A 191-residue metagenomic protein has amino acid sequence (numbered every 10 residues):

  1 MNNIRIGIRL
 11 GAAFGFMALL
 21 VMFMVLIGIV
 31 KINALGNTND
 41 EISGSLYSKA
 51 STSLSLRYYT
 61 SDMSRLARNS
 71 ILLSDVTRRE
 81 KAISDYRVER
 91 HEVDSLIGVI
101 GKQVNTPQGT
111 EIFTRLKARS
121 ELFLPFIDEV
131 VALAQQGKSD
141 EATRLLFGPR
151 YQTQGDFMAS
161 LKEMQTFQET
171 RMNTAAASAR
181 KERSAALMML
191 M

Functional and structural regions predicted by a protein language model:
I4-G7, L46, A50, E182-L190: Loop-to-transmembrane-helix entry motif
I4-N33, L190-M191: Extreme N-terminal signal-anchor transmembrane helix of membrane signaling/transducer proteins, especially in bacteria
F14-F16, R171-M191: Selective recognition of signaling/oligomerization transmembrane alpha-helices
V21-S45, R68, E169, S184: N-terminal membrane-insertion alpha helix
T38-P125, E129-G155, T170-T174: Membrane-proximal N-terminal soluble sensing/regulatory segments of transmembrane proteins
M158-A177: Juxtamembrane amphipathic/hinge helix adjacent to a transmembrane helix
